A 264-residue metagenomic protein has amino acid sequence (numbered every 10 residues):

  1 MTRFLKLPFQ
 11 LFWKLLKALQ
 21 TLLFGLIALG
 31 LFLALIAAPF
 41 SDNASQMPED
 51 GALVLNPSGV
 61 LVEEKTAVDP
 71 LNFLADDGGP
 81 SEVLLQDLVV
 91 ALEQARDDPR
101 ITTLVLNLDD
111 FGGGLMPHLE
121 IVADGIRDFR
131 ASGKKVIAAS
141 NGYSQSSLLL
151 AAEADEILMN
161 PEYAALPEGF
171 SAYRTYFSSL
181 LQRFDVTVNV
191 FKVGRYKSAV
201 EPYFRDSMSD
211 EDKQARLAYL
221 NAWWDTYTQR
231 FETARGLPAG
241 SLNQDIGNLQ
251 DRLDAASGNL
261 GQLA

Functional and structural regions predicted by a protein language model:
T2-L253: Small-residue-centered hinge/linker elements
Q250, D254-L263: Extended, domain-scale alpha-helical bundle/helix-rich regions
